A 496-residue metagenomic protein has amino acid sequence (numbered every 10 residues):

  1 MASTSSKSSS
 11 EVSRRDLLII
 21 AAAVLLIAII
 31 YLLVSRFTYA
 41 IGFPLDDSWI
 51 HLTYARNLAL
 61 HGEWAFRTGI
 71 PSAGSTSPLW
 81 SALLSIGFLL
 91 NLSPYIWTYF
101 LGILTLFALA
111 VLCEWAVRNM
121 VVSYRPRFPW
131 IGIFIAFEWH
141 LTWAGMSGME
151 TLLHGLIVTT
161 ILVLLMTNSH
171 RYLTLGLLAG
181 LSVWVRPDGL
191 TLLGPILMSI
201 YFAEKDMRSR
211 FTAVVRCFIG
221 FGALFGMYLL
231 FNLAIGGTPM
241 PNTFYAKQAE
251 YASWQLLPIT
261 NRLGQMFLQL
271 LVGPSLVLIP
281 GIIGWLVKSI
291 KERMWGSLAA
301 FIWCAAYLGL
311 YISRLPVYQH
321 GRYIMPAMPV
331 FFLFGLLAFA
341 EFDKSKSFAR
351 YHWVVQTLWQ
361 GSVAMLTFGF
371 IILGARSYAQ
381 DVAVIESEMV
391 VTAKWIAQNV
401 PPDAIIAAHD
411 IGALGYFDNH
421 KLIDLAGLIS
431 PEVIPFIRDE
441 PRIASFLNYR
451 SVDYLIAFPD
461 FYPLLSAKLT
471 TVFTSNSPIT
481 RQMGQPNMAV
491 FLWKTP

Functional and structural regions predicted by a protein language model:
S13-R14, R118-P126, E204-F218, G281-I302 (+2 more regions): Membrane-interface helix-loop-helix junctions at transmembrane boundaries of multi-pass membrane enzymes, predominantly
A21-I29, P129-I131, I135, F218-Y228 (+3 more regions): Transmembrane alpha-helix segments characteristic of polytopic inner-membrane glycan-assembly/cell-envelope
R36-G42, S362-G415, K421-D460, S477-P496: Membrane-embedded, lumen/periplasm-facing catalytic core of multi-pass transferases that use lipid-linked donors
T53-Y54, L60-T76, L229, L233-V287 (+3 more regions): Membrane-lumen/periplasm interface segments of multi-pass, membrane-embedded glycan/lipid transferases
F100-S123, T160: Transmembrane-helix motifs of polytopic, lipid-linked glycan transferases
A110-R118, L197-Y201, L268-L308, F332 (+1 more regions): Hydrophobic, aromatic-rich transmembrane alpha-helices and their immediate juxtamembrane boundary segments
I131-A136, T159-L164, Y172-R186, L193-L197 (+2 more regions): Membrane-interface alpha helices of multi-pass inner-membrane proteins
S182-P187, T191-G194, V272-L276, L298 (+1 more regions): Hydrophobic/aromatic-rich transmembrane helices and adjacent perimembrane loops
